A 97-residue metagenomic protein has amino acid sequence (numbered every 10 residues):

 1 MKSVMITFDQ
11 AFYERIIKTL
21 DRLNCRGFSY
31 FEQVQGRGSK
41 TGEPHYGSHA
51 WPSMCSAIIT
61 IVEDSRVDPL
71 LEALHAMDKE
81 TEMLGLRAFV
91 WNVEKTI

Functional and structural regions predicted by a protein language model:
M1-I97: Positively charged, small/polar-rich N-terminal and surface patches that mediate targeting and assembly and bind
